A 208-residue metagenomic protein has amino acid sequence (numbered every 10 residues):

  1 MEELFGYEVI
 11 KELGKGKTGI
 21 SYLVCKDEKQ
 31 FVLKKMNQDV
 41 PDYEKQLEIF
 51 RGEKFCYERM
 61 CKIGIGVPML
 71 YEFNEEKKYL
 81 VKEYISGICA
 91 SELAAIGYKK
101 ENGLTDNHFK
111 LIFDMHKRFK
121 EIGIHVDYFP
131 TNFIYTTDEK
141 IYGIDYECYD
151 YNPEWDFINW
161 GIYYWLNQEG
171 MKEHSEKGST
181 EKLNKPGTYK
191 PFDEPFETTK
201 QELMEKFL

Functional and structural regions predicted by a protein language model:
E3-E12: Conserved N-terminal boundary motif of the eukaryotic protein kinase catalytic domain
K11-E12, K17-R51: ATP-binding glycine-rich loop module of kinase domains
L23, K35, E72, V81-Y84 (+1 more regions): Conserved hydrophobic "DFG−1" position in protein kinase catalytic cores
F55-G66: Structural motif at the C-terminus of the N-lobe alphaC helix and the adjacent alphaC-beta4 loop of the Hanks-type
I65-H108: Conserved structural core of kinase catalytic domains
D114-I124: Protein kinase catalytic-loop region centered on the HRD/HxD motif
G123-I124, T136-L208: C-lobe/activation-segment region of protein kinase-like
Y128-I134: Hydrophobic residue at the +6 position relative to the catalytic HRD Asp in the kinase catalytic loop
